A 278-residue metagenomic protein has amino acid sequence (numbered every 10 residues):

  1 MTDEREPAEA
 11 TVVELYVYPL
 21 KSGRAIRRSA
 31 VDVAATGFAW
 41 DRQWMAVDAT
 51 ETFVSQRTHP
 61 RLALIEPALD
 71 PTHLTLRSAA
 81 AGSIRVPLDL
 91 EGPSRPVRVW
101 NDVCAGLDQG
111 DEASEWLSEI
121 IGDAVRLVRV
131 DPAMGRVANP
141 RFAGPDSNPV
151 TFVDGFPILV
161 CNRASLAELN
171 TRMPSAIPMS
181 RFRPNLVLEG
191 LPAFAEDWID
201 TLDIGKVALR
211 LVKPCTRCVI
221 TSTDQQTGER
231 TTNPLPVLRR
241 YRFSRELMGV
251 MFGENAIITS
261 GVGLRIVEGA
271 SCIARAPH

Functional and structural regions predicted by a protein language model:
M1-H278: Metal-cofactor-dependent catalytic cores
